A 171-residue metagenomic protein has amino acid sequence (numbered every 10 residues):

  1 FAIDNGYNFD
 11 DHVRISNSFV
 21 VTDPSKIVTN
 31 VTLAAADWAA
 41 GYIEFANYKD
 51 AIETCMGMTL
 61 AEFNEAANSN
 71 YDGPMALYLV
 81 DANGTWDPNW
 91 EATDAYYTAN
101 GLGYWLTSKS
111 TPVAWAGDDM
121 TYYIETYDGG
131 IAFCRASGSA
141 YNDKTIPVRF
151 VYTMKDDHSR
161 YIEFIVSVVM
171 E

Functional and structural regions predicted by a protein language model:
F1-G6, Y141-D156: A short beta-strand micro-motif common to beta-rich folds, especially ectodomain repeats
A2-D4, E44, C134: Long tandem-repeat architecture
F9-A116, F164-E171: Solvent-exposed, low-complexity, repeat-rich "mucin-like" stalks and linkers
V80-N83, K109, S137-G138, Y152-D156: Short, flexible beta-strand-to-coil junctions
V113-A114, D119-T126: Short, exposed beta-strand/loop patches in secreted or surface proteins that constitute
I124-T145: Extracellular/luminal low-complexity segments enriched in Ser/Thr/Pro
S159-Y161: A structural signal for beta-strand boundary/capping segments at domain termini and interdomain linkers
